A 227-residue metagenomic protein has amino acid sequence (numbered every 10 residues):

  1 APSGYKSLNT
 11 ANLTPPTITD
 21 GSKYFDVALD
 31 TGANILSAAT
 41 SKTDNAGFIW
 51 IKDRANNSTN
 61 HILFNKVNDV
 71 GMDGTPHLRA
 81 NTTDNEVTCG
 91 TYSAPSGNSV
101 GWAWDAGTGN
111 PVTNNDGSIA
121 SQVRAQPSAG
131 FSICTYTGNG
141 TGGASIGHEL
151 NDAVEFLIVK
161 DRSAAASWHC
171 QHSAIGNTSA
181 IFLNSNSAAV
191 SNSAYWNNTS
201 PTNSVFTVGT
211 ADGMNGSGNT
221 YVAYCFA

Functional and structural regions predicted by a protein language model:
A1-A227: Surface-exposed molecular-recognition determinants
